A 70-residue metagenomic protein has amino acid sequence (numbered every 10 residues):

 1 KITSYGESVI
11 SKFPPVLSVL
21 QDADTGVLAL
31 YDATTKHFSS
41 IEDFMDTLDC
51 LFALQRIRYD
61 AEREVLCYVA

Functional and structural regions predicted by a protein language model:
K1-L17: Short alpha-helical segments that sit at the start of domains
I2, T34-S39: A short glycine/serine-rich beta->alpha loop
P14, V27-L28, M45: Short amphipathic alpha-helical segments
A23-T34: Short acidic, hydrophobic short linear motifs in intrinsically disordered regions
F38-A53: Short amphipathic alpha-helical interaction segments
F52-E62: A short, conserved structural fragment
E64-V69: Minor-groove-contacting beta-hairpin "wing" of winged helix-turn-helix DNA-binding domains
